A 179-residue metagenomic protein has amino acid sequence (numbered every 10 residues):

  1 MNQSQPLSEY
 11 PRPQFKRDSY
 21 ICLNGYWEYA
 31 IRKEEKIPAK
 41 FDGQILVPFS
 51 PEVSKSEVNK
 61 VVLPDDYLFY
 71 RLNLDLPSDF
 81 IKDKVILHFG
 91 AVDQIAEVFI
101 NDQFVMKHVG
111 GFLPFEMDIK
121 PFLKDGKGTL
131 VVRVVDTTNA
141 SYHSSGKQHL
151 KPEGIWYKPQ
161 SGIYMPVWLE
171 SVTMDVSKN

Functional and structural regions predicted by a protein language model:
M1-Y20: N-terminal pre-domain segments of enzymes
N2-S4, L46-P51, A140-H143: Short amphipathic alpha-helical segments, especially helix-boundary/capping motifs
S8-Q14, E28-E34, K60-S177: Accessory beta-strand-rich segments of carbohydrate-active enzymes
D18-C22, Y67-L68: Short coil-to-beta-strand transition motifs
L23-V47: Predominantly extracellular/luminal regions of secreted and cell-surface proteins, especially disulfide-bonded
D42-P51, Y157, I163: Glycan-recognition and processing domains
E57: N-terminal [4Fe-4S]-dependent radical SAM core
